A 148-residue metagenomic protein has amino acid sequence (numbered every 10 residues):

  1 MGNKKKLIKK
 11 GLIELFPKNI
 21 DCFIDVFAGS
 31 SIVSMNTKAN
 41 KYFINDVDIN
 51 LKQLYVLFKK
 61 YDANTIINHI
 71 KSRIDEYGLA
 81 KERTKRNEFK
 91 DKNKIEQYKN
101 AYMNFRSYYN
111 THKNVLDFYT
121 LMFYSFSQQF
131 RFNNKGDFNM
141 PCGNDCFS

Functional and structural regions predicted by a protein language model:
M1-F27, I32-V33: S-adenosyl-L-methionine
T37: Aromatic pocket-lining residues of Rossmann-like dinucleotide-binding sites
N40-S148: Class I S-adenosyl-L-methionine-dependent methyltransferase module
